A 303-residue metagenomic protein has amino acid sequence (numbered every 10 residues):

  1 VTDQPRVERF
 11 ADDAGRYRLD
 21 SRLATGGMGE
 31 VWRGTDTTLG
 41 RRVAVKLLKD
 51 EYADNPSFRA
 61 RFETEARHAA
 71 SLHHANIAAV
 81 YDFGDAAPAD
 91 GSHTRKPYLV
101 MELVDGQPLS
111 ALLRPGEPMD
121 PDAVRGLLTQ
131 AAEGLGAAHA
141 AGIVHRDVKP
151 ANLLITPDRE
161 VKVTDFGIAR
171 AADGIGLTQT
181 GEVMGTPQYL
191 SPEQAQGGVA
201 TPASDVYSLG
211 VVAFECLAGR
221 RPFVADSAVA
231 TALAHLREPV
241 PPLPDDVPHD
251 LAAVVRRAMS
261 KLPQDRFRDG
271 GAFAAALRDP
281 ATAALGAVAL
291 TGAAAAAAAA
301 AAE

Functional and structural regions predicted by a protein language model:
V1, A295-E303: C-terminal or otherwise distal, non-catalytic regulatory regions appended to signaling enzyme catalytic cores
V1-A293: Eukaryotic protein kinase
